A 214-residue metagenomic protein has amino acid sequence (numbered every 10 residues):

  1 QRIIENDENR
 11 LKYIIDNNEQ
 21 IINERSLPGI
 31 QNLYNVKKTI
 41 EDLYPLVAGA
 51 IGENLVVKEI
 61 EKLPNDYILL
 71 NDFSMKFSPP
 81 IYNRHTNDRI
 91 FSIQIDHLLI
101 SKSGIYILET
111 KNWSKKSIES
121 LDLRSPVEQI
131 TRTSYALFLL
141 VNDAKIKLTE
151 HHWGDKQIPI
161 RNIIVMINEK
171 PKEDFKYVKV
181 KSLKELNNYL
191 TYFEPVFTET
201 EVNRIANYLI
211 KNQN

Functional and structural regions predicted by a protein language model:
Q1-I95, L99-N214: Intrinsically disordered, low-complexity Ser/Thr/Pro/Gly-rich regulatory segments
